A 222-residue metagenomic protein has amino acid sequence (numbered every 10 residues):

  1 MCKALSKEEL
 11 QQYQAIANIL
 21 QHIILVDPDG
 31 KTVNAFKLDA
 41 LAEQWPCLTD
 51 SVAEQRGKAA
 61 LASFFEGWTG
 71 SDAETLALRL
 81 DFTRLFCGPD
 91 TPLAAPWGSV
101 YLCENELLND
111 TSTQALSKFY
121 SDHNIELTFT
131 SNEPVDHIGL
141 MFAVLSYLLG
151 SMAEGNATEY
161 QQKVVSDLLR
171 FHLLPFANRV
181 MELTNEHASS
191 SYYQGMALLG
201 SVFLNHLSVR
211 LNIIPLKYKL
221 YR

Functional and structural regions predicted by a protein language model:
M1-R222: Charged, alpha-helix-forming regions
